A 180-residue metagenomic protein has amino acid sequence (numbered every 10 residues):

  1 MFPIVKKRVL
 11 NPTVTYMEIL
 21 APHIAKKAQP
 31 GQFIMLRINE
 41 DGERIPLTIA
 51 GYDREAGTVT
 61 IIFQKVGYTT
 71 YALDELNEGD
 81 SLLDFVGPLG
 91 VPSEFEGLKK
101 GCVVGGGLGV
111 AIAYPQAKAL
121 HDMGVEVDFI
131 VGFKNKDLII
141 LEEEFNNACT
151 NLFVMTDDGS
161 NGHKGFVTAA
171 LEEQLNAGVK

Functional and structural regions predicted by a protein language model:
M1-E78: Ferredoxin-reductase
Y71-K180: FNR/FR-type flavoprotein reductase catalytic core
